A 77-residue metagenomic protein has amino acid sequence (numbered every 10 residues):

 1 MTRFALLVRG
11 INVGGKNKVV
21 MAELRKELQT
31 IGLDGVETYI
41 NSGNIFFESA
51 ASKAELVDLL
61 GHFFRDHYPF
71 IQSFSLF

Functional and structural regions predicted by a protein language model:
T2-S42, F46-F77: Surface-exposed, charge/polar-rich loops and edge strands
